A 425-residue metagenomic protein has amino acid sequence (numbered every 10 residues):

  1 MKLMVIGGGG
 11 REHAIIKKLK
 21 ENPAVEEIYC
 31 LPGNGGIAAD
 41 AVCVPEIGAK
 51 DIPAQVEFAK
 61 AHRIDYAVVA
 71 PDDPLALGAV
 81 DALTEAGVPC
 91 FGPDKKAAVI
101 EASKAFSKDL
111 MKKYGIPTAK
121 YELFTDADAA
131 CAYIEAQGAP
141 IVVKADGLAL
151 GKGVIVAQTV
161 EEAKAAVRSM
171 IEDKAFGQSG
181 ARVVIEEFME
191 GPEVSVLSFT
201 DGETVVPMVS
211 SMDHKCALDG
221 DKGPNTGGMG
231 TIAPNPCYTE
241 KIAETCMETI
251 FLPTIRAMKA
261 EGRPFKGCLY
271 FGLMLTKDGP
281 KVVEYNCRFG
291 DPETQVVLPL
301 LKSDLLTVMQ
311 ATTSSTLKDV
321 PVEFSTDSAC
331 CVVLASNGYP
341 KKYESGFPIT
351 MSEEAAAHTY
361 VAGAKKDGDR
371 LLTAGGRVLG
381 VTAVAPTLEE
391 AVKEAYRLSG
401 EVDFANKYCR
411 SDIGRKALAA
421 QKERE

Functional and structural regions predicted by a protein language model:
M1-K95: ATP-binding N-terminal substructure of ATP-dependent carboxylate-amine bond-forming enzymes
M4-V5, E101-R182, M212, P236-L252: Active-site nucleotide/adenylate-binding loops and adjacent lid/helix of ATP-dependent enzymes
E21, G36-A38, F91, K113-G115 (+12 more regions): Solvent-exposed alpha-helices and their adjacent loops that cap or buttress functional pockets in soluble metabolic
V68, A79-T118, E122: Glycine/small-residue-rich loop that forms an oxyanion/phosphate-binding "nest" at active or ligand-binding sites
A157-T294: Internal nucleotide-binding/catalytic subdomain
M247-L269, N286-A356: Active-site "cap" helix and flanking loop/linker of ATP-utilizing ligase/carboxylase catalytic domains
A311-E425: Peripheral (often C-terminal) accessory segments that flank ATP-dependent C-N-forming ligase machineries
